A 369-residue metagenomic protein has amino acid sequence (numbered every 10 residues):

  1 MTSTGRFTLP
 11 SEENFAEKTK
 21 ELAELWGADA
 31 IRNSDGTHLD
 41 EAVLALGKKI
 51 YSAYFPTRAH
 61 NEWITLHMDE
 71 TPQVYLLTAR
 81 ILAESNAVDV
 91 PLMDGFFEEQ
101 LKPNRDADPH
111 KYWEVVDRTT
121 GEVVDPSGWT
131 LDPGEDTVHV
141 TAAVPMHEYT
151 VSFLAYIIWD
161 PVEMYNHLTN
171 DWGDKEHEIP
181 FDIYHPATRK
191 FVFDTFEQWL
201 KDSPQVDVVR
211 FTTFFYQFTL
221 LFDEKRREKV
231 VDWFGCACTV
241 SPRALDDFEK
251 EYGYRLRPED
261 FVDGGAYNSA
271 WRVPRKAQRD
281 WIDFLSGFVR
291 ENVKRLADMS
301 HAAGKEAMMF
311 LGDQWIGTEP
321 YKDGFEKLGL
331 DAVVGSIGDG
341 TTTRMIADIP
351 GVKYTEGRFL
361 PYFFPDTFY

Functional and structural regions predicted by a protein language model:
M1-Y369: Glycan-processing catalytic domains of CAZymes
